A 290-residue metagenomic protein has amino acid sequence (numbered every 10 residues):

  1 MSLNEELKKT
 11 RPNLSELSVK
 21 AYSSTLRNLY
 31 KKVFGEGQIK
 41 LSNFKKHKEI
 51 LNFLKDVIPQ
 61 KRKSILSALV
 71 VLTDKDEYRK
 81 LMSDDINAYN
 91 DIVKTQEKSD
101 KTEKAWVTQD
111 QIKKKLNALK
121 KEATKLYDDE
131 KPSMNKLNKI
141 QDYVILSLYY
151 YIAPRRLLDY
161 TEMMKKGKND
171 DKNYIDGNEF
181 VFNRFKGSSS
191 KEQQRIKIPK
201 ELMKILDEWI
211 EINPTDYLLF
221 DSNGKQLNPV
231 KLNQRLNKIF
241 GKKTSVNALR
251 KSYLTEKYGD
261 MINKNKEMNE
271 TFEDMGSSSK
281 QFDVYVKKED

Functional and structural regions predicted by a protein language model:
N4, K8-Y89, A248-K251, M275-G276: Non-catalytic DNA-binding core/recognition domains of DNA-processing enzymes
L17, L158, N269: Residues within the helices of the helix-turn-helix
K80-D129: Flexible interdomain linker/hinge and immediately adjacent N-terminus of the catalytic tyrosine-recombinase domain
K114-L157: Basic, Lys/Arg- and aromatic-enriched nucleic-acid-binding interface segment
K139, L148-K168, D260-N265, M275-S277: A short, glycine-centered helix-capping/turn motif at helix boundaries that positions DNA-contacting or catalytic
T161-L202: Conserved tyrosine-mediated DNA breakage-rejoining catalytic core shared by Y-recombinases
K197-Y253, Y258: Active-site/catalytic core of tyrosine-dependent DNA strand-transfer enzymes
A248-S278: C-terminal catalytic core of tyrosine-transesterase DNA break-rejoin enzymes
